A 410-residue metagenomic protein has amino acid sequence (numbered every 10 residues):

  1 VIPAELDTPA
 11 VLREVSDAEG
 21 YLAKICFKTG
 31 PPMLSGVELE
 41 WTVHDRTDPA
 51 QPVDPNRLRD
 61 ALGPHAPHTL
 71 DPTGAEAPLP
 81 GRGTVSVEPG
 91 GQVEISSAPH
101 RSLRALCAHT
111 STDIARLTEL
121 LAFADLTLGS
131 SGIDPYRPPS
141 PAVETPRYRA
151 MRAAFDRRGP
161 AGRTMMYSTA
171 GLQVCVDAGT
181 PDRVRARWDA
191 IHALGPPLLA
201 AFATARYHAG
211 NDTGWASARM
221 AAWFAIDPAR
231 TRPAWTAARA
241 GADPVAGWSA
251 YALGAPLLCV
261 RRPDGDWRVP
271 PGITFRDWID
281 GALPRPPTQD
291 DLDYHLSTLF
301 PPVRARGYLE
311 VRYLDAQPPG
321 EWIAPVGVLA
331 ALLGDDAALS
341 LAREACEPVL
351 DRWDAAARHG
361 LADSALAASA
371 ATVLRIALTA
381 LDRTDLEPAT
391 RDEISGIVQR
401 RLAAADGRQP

Functional and structural regions predicted by a protein language model:
V1-P160, S168, G307, E321 (+2 more regions): Terminal catalytic/cofactor-binding subdomain
T42, Q173-C175, E310-R312: Structured core elements
T47, G179-P181, P197, Q317 (+1 more regions): A very general structural signal that marks isolated residues within well-ordered alpha-helical segments
I95, Y251, E310-R312: Short, aliphatic-rich beta-strand segments
A105, G179, R183, L314-W322: Conserved phosphate-binding loops in nucleotide/dinucleotide-binding enzymes
A122, G129-R304: Loop-rich catalytic cores of soluble enzymes, especially ATP-dependent carboxylate-amine ligases and other
W267-L350: Long, well-ordered mid-to-C-terminal structural blocks that present hydrophobic/aromatic surfaces
